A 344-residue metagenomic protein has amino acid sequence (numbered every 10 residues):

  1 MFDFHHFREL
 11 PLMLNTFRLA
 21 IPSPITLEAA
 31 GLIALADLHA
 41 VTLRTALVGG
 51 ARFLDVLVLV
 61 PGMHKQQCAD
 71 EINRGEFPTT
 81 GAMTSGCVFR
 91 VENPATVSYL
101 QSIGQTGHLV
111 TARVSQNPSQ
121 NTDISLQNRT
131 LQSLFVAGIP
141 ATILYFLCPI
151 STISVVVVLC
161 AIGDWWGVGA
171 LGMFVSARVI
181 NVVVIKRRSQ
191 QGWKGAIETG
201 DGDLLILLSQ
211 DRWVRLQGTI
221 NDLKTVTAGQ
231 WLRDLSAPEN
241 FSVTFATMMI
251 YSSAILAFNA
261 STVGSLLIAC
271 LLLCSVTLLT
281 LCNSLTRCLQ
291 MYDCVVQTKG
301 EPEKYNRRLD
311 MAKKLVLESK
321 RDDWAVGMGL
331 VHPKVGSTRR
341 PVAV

Functional and structural regions predicted by a protein language model:
M1-Y145: Soluble extramembrane domains flanking the early transmembrane region of eukaryotic membrane proteins
N121-W165, W231-P238: Cytosolic-side membrane-insertion boundary helix
G138-I139, P149-F174, M248-C270: Membrane-lumen (extracellular) interface motif
V158-I197, V276-T280: Hydrophobic alpha-helical membrane-embedded segments
G192-A237, T277-V344: Cytosolic/matrix-facing juxtamembrane and C-terminal tails of multi-pass cellular membrane proteins
A228-C288: Transmembrane helical hairpin unit
